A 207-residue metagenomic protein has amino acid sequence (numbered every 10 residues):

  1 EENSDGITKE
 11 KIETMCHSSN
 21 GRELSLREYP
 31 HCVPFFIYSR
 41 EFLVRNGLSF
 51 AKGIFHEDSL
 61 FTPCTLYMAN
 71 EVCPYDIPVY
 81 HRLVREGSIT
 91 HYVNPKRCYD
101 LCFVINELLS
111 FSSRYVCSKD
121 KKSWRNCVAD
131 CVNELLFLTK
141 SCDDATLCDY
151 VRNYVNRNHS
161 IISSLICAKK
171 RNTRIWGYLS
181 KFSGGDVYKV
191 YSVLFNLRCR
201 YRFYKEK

Functional and structural regions predicted by a protein language model:
E1-Y75, Y80-V93: Donor-binding/catalytic cores of nucleotide-activated saccharide and glycerol-phosphate transferases/polymerases
S19, S113-R114, G184: Compositionally biased regions
Y38, L48, A69, P74-Y75 (+5 more regions): Gram-positive cell-envelope targeting signals
P78-R85, H91-S118, D130, E134-I162: Catalytic core of nucleotide-sugar-dependent glycosyltransferases
K119-C127: All-alpha amphipathic helical-bundle segments outside canonical DNA-binding/catalytic cores that form hydrophobic
N126-D130, G177: Amphipathic alpha-helical interaction segments
S141-K207: Membrane-interface aromatic/basic loop that binds lipid-linked glycans or pyrophosphate carriers, typified by
